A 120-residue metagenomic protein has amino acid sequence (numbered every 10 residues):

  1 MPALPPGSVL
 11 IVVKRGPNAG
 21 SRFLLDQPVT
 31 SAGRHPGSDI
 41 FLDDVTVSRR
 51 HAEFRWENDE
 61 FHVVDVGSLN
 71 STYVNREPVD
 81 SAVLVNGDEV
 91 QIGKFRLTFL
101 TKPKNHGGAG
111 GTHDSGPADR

Functional and structural regions predicted by a protein language model:
M1-L42, N105-R120: Intrinsically disordered, low-complexity acidic Ser/Thr-rich regulatory segments
S21-K94: Forkhead-associated
Q91, K102, A109: Short Asp/Glu-rich motifs
R96-T98, P103: Short, charged beta-turn/beta-strand-edge "cap" motif at the junction between a beta-strand and an adjacent loop
